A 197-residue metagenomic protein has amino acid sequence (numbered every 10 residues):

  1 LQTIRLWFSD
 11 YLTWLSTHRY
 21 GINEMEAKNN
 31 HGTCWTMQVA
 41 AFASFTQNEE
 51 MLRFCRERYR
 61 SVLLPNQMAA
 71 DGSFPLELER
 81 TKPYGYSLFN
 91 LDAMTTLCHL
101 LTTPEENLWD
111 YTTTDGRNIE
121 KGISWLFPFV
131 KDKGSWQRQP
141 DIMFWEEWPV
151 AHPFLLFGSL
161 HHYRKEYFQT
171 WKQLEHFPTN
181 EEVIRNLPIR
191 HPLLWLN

Functional and structural regions predicted by a protein language model:
L1-P75, H176-P178, I184-W195: Active-site lining segments of carbohydrate-active enzymes
L1-S9, A43-E57, H99-E120, G158-K172: Structural helix-adjacent loops and short alpha-helical linkers that scaffold large soluble proteins
Y11, Y20, Y59, Y84-Y86 (+4 more regions): Sequence-level detector for tyrosine residue identity
L15-T33, M68-K82, I119-W148: Charged/polar, low-hydrophobicity segments characteristic of intrinsically disordered regions and flexible loops
Y20-N29, Q47-E57, L76-E79, D92-L100 (+2 more regions): Short, Lys/Arg-enriched charge-dense amphipathic segments
N29-S44, Y84-H99, E120-G122, A151-L155: Well-ordered alpha-helical segments within folded domains of soluble proteins
Y59-G85, D92-F127: A beta-strand-loop signature enriched in Asp, Gly, Thr, and Trp that corresponds to the sialidase/neuraminidase Asp-box
L100, P104, K121-W125, S135-N197: Terminal, non-catalytic domain-edge segments
